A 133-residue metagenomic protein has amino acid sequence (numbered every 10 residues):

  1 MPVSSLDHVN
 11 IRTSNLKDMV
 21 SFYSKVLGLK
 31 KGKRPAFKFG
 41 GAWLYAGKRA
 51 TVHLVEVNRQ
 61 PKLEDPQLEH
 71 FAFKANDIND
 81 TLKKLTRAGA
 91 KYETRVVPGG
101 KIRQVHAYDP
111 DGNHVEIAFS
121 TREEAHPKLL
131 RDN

Functional and structural regions predicted by a protein language model:
M1-K17, L68-F71, E123-N133: N-terminal beta-strand motif that seeds the catalytic metal site of vicinal oxygen chelate
P2, L82, R87-N133: Vicinal oxygen chelate
N10-T51: Core segments of cupin and vicinal oxygen chelate
L16, N76-I78: Helix N-cap motif at beta-to-alpha junctions
K38, Q67, K101: Exposed loop/turn and edge beta-strand positions of beta-sandwich/beta-sheet ligand-binding modules
H53-V55, E116: Conserved beta-strand in the GNAT
L63-D65, K74: Helix-adjacent hinge/juxtasegments
A72-F73, E116: Active-site scaffold segments
